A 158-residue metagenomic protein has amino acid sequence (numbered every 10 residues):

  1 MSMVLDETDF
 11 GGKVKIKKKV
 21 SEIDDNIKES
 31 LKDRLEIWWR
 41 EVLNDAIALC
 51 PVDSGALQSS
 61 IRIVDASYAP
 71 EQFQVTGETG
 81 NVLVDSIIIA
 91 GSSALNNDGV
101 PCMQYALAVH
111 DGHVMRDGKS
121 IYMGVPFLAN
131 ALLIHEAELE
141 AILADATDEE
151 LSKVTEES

Functional and structural regions predicted by a protein language model:
M1-S86, L95, C102-S158: Short, Lys/Arg-rich flexible segments
G91, N96-N97: Acidic, low-complexity protein-protein interaction segments
